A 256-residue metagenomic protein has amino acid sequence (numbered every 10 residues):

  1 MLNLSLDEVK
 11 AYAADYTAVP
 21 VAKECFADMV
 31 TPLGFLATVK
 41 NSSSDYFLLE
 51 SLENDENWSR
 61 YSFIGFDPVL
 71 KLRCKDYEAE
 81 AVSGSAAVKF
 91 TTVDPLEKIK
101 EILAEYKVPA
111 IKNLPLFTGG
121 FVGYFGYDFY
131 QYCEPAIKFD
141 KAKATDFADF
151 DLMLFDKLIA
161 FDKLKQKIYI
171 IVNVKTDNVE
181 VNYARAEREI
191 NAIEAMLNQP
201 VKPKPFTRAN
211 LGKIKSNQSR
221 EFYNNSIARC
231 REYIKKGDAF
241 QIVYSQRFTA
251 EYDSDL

Functional and structural regions predicted by a protein language model:
M1-L256: Extended alpha-helical targeting/anchoring segments, especially N-terminal organellar/secretory targeting helices
